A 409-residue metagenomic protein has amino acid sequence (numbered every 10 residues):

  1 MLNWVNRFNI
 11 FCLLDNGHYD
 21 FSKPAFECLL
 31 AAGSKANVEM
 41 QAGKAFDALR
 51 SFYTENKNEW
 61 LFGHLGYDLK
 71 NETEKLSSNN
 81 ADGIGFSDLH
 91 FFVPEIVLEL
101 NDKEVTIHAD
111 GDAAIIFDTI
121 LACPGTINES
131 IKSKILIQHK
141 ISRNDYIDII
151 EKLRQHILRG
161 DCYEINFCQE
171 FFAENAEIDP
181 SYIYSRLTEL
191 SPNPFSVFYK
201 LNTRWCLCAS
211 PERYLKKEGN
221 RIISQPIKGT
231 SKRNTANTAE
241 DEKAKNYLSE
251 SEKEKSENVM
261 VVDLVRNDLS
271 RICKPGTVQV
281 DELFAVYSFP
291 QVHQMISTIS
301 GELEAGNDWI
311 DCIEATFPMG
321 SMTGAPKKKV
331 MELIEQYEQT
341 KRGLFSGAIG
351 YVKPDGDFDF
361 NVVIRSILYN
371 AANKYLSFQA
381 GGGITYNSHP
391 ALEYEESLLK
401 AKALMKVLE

Functional and structural regions predicted by a protein language model:
M1-E409: Extended alpha-helical targeting/anchoring segments, especially N-terminal organellar/secretory targeting helices
